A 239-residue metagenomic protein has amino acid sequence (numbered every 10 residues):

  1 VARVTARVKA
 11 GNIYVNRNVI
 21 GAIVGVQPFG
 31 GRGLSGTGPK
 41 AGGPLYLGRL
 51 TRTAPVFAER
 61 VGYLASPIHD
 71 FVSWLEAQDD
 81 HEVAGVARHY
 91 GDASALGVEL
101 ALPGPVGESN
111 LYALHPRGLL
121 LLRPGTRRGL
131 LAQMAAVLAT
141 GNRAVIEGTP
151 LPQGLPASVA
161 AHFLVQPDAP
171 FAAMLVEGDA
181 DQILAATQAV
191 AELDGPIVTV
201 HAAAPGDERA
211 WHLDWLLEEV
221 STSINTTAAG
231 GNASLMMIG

Functional and structural regions predicted by a protein language model:
V1-R123, R127-G129, T140-P150, G154-G239: C-terminal segments
M134-T140: Conserved short alpha-helical elements in the N-terminal third of ANL/AMP-binding
